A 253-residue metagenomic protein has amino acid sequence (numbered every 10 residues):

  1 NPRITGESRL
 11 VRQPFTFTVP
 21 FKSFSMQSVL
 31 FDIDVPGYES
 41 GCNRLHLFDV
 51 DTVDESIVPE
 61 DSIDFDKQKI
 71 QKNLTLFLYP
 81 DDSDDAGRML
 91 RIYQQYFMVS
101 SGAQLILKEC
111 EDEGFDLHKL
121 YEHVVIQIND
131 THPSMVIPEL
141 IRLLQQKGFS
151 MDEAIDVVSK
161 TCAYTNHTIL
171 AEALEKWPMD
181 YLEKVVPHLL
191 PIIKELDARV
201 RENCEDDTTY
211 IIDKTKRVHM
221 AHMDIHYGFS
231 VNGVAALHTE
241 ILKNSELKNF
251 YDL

Functional and structural regions predicted by a protein language model:
N1-L253: A conserved ligand/cofactor-binding region detector
